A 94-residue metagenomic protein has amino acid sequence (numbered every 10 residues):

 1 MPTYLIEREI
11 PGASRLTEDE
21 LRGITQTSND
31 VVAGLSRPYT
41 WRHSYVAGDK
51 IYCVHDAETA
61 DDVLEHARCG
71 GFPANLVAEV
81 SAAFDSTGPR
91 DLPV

Functional and structural regions predicted by a protein language model:
M1-A33, T40, A82-V94: Short S/T/G/P-rich N-terminal loop/turn motif that feeds into the first structured element of a domain
P2, R8, H43, L64 (+1 more regions): Short, functionally important structural connectors and interaction interfaces within domains
A33-G34, C69: Secondary-structure boundary motif
S36-P38, A74: A generic structural signal for alpha->beta connector loops
T40-D56, D61-V63: Amphipathic, hydrophobic secondary-structure cores in small proteins
D56-A83: An amphipathic, aromatic/His-enriched active-site/gating alpha helix that lines ligand/cofactor pockets
